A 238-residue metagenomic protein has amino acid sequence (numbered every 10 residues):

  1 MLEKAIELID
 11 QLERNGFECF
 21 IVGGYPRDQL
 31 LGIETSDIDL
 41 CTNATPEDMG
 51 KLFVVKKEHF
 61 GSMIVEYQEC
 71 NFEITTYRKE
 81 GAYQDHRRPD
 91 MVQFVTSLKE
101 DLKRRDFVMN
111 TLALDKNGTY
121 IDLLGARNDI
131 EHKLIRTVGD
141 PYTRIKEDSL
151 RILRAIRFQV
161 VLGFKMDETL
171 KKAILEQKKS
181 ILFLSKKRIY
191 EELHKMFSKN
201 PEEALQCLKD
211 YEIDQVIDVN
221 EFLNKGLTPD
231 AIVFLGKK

Functional and structural regions predicted by a protein language model:
M1-K238: Catalytic cores of the polymerase beta-like nucleotidyltransferase superfamily and closely associated nucleotide
